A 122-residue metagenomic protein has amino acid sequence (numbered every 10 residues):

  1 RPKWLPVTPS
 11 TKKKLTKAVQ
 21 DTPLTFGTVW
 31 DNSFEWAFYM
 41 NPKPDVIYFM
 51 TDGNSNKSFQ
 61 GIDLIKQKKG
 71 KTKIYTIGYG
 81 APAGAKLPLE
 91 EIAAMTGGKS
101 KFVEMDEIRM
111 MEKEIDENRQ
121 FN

Functional and structural regions predicted by a protein language model:
R1-K3, K13, D52, E114-Q120: Proteins with a high burden of low-complexity, intrinsically disordered sequence enriched in S/T/G/P/A and R, requiring
K3-Y48, S55-K57, G78-P88: Von Willebrand factor
Q20-P23, G53-I108, E114: VWA/integrin I-like adhesion module and closely mimicked acidic/polar interface patches used
V29-E35, P42, M95, K101-F121: Scaffold/interface architecture of coatomer-like assemblies
